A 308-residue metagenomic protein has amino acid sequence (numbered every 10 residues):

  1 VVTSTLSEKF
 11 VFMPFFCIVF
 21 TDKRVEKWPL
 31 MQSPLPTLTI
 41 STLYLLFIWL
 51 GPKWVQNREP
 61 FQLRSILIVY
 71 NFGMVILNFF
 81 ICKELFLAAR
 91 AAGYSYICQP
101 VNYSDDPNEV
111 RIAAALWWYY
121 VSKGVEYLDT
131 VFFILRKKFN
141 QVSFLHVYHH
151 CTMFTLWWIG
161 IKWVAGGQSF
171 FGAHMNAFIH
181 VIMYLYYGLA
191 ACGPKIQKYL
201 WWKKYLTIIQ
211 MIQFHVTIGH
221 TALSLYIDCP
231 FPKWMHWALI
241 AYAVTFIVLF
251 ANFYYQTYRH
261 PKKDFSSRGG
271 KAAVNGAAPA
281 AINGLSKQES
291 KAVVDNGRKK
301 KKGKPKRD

Functional and structural regions predicted by a protein language model:
V1-A173, P194-T207, I212, V216-Y242 (+1 more regions): Membrane-helix and juxtamembrane interface regions of eukaryotic multi-pass membrane proteins
D129, I182-P194: Alpha-helical transmembrane segments in multipass membrane proteins, preferentially the mid-helix core
A173-N176, L189: Catalytic pocket-lining loop regions of alpha/beta-barrel enzymes, especially the amidohydrolase/enolase/GH5 lineages
F178-Y186, T245-L249: Alpha-helical transmembrane segments and their membrane-interface exit regions
